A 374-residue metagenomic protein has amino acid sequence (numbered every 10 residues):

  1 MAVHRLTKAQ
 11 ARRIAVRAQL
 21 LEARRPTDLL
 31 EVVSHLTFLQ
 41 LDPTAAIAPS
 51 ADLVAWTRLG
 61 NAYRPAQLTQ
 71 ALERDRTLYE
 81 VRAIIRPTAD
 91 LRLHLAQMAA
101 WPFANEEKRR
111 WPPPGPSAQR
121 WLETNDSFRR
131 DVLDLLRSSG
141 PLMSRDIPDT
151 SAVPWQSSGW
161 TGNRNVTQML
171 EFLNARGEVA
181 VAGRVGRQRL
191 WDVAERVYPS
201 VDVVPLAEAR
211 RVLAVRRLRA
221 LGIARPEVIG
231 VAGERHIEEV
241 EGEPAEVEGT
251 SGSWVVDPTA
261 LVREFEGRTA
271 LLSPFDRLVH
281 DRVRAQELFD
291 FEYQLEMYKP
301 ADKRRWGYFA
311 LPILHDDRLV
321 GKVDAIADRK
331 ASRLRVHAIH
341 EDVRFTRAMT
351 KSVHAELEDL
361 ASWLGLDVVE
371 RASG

Functional and structural regions predicted by a protein language model:
M1-G162, F172-A175, P300, R333: Phosphate-backbone binding and catalysis cores of DNA-processing enzymes
E73-R86, N174-V185, A224, G242-E248 (+1 more regions): A short, conserved structural fragment
L91-L93, Q97-M98, V185-P205, G249-R263: Short, cationic-aromatic polyanion-contact patches
A100-P114, A194-I223: Short, amphipathic alpha-helical interaction segments positioned at domain boundaries
N125-L133, S144, V166, A207-R211 (+2 more regions): Short, leucine-enriched amphipathic alpha-helices that occur as contiguous helical runs
V203-A260: Acidic, glycine-rich loop-and-beta core segments that form the ion-binding/anion-interacting portion of active sites
E238-P300: Non-catalytic regulatory appendages
K303, I313-D316, G321-G374: Glycine-rich, small/acidic residue-mixed loop/short-helix segments
